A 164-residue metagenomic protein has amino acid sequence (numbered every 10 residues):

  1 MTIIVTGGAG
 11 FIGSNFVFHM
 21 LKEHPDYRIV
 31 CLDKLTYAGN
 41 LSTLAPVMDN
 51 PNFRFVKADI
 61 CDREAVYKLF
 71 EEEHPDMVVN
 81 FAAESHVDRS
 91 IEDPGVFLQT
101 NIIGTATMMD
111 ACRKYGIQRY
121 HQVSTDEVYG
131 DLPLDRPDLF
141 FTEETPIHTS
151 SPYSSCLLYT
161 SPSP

Functional and structural regions predicted by a protein language model:
M1-S161: N-terminal Rossmann-like NAD(P)+-binding domain of SDR-like oxidoreductases, especially those catalyzing
P164: Extracytoplasmic/periplasm-facing segments of secreted or lipoprotein envelope proteins
